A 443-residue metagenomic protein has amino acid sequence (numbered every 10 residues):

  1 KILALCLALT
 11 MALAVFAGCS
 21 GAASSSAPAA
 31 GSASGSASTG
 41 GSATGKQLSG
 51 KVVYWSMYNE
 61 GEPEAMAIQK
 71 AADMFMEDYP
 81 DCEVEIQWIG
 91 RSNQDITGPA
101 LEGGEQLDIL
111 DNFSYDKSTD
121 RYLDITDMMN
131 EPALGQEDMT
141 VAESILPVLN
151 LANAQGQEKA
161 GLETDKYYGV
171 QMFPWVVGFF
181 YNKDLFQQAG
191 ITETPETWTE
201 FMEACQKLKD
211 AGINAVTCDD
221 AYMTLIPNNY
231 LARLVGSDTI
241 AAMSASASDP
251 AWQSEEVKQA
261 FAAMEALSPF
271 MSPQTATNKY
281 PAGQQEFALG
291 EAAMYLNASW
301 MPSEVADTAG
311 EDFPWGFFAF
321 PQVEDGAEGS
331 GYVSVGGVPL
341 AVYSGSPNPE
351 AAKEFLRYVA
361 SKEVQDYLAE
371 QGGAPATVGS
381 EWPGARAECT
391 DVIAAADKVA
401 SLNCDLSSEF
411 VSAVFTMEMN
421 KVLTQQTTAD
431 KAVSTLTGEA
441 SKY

Functional and structural regions predicted by a protein language model:
L13-R121, E193, A276, E324-A327 (+3 more regions): Conserved N-terminal structural module of periplasmic/extracytoplasmic solute-binding proteins
T44, S114-V176, M202: Hinge/lid segment of periplasmic solute-binding proteins
E77-D78, E83, Q188-A189, P269 (+3 more regions): Extracytoplasmic/periplasmic substrate-recognition and gating elements
W88-I96, W198-M202, T275-A288: Short helix-initiation/N-cap motifs at beta->coil->alpha
D127-V148, V235-Q259, D307-A309, Q322-G331: Short, solvent-exposed loop/beta-turn-alpha elements that line the ligand-binding surface or hinge of extracytoplasmic
Q157-M172, V177, M202-D249, A292: Extracytoplasmic/periplasmic solute-binding protein
Q187, Q365-D366, V378-G379, A394-Y443: Conserved C-terminal helix/tail region of periplasmic/extracytoplasmic solute-binding proteins
C205-L208, A245-T277: Glycine-centered hinge/linker elements that transmit conformational signals in sensory and ligand-binding systems
